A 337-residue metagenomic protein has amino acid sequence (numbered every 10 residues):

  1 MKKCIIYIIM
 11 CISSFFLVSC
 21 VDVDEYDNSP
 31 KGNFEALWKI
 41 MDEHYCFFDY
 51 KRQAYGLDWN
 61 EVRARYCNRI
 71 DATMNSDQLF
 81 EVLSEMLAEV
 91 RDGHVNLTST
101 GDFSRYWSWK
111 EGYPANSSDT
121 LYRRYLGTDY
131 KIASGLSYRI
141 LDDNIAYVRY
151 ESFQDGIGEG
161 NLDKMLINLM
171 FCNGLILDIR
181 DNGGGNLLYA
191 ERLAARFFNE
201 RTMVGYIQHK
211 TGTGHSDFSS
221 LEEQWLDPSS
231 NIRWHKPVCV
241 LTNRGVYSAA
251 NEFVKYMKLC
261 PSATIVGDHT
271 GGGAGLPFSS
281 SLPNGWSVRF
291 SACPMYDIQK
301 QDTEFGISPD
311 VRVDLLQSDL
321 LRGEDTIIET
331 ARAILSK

Functional and structural regions predicted by a protein language model:
M1-S19: Sec-dependent bacterial lipoprotein signal peptides
Y7, S19-H209, H215-S220, S279 (+1 more regions): Flexible, low-complexity junctional segments that flank or bridge functional domains
I12-F15, I167, S230-R233: Structural motif
V21-W38, D42, D77, G183-K337: C-terminal "post-core" interaction segments
